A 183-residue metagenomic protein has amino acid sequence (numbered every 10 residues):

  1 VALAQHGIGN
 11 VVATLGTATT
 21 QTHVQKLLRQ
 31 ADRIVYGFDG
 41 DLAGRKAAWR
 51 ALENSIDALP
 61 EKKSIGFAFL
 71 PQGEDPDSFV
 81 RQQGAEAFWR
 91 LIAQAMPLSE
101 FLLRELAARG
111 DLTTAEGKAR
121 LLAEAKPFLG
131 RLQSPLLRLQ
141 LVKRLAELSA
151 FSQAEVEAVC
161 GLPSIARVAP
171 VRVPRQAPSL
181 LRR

Functional and structural regions predicted by a protein language model:
V1, V12-L15, A43: Short glycine-rich loop/turn motifs that provide flexible caps or phosphate-binding loops at active sites
A2-G9, Q30: Alpha-helix C-terminal capping segments
G9-G16, E157: Short hydrophobic/aromatic-enriched beta-strand-loop microsegments
A18-I34, F38-R183: A charged alpha-helical hairpin associated with nucleic-acid processing machineries
